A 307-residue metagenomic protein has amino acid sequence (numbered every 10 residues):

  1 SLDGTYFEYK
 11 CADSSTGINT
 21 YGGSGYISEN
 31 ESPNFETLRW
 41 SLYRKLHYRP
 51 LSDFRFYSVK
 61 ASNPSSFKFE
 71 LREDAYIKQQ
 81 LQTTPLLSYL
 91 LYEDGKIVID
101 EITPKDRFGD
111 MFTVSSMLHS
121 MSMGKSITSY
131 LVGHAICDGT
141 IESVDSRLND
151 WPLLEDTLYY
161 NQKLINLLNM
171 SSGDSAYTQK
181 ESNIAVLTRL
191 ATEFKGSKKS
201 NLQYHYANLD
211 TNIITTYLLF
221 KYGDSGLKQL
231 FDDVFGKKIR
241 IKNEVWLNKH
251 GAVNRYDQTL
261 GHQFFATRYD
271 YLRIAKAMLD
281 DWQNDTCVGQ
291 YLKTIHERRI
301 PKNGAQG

Functional and structural regions predicted by a protein language model:
S1-M111, D138-E142: N-terminal leader/targeting segments and the immediately adjacent pre-domain N-terminus
F67, I77-Q79, D110-S115, H119 (+1 more regions): Active-site-proximal loop and beta-strand segments within enzyme catalytic domains
E70, D74, T84-P85, S116-G124 (+7 more regions): Solvent-exposed, acidic/flexible segments
G95, S116-S143, L167, I214-L218 (+2 more regions): Active-site SXXK
E101-M111, N183-S200, R240-D257, N303-G304: Glycine- and aromatic-rich loop/turn segments at beta-sheet edges
D138-S172, G223-G261, A266, Q283: Active-site helix/loop module of the DD-peptidase/beta-lactamase fold, centered on the serine-lysine SxxK catalytic
K198, L202-Y204, Q229, L247-G307: Penicillin-binding protein/beta-lactamase superfamily catalytic region
